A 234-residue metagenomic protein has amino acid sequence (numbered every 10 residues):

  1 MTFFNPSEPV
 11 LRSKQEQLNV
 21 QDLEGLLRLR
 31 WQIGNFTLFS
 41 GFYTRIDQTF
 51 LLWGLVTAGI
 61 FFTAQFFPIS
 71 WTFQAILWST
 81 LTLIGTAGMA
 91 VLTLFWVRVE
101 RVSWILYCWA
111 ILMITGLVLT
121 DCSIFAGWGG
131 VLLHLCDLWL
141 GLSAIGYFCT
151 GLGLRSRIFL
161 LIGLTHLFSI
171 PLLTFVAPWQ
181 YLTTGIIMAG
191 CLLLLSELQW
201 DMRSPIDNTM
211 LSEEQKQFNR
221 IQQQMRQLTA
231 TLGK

Functional and structural regions predicted by a protein language model:
M1-I46, T229-G233: N-terminal juxtamembrane cytosolic/stromal segments of multi-pass membrane proteins
N35-L117: Selected alpha-helical membrane-embedding segments in polytopic membrane proteins
L52, L135-L142, T184-I187: Physicochemical signature of membrane-embedded alpha-helices that form the seven-helix bundle of GPCRs, emphasizing
V56-I60, G85-G88, S143-G146, S169 (+1 more regions): Membrane-embedded alpha-helical transmembrane segments of multi-pass integral membrane proteins
A58-Q65, T115-A126, G146-F148, H166-P178: Hydrophobic alpha-helical transmembrane segments and adjacent interfacial helices in integral membrane proteins
Q65-W78, F125-L135, F175-T184: Membrane-helix interface and helix-disruption motif detector
V102-G163: Membrane-proximal helix-loop-helix units in multi-pass membrane proteins
G146-A230: Terminal transmembrane helical module of multi-pass membrane proteins
